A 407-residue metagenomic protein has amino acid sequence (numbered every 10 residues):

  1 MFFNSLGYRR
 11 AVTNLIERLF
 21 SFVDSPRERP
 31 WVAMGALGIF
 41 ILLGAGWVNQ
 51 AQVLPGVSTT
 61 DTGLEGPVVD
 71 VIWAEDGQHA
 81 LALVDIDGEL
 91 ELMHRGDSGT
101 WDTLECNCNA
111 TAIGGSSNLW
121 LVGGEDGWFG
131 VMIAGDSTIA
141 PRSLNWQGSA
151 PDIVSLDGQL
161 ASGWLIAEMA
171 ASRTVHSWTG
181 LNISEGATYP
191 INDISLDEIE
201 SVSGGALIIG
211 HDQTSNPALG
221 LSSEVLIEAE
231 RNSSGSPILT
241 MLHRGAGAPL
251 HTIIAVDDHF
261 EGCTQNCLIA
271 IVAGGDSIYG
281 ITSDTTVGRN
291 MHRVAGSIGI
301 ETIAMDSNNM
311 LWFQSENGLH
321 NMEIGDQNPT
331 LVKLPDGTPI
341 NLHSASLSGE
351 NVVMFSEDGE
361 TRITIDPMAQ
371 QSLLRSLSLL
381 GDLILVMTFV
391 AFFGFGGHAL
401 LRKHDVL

Functional and structural regions predicted by a protein language model:
L6-L64: Hydrophobic secretory-pathway targeting helix
V57-G63, G99-E105, I139-G148, S184-P190 (+3 more regions): A short beta-strand motif characteristic of beta-propeller blades
G66-E75, C108-N118, G148-L160, I191-G205 (+4 more regions): Repeated scaffold domains used in trafficking and secretory/extracellular systems, primarily beta-propellers
Q78-D85, N118-G123, G130, A161-E168 (+4 more regions): Short beta-strand elements that form the blades of beta-propeller/WD-repeat-like and other beta-sheet-rich scaffold
I86-E91, E125-F129, A170-T174, Q213-S215 (+4 more regions): Loop/turn residues immediately N-terminal
R95-G99, I133-S137, W178-N182, E230-S234 (+3 more regions): Short loop/turn segments that connect beta-strands within beta-propeller blades
P249-N321: Membrane-proximal low-complexity regions enriched in glycine and acidic/polar residues
E316, V332-L334, P339-V390, G397-R402: Blade-level signature of beta-propeller repeat domains, shared across WD40, Kelch, NHL, RCC1 and BNR/Asp-box propellers
